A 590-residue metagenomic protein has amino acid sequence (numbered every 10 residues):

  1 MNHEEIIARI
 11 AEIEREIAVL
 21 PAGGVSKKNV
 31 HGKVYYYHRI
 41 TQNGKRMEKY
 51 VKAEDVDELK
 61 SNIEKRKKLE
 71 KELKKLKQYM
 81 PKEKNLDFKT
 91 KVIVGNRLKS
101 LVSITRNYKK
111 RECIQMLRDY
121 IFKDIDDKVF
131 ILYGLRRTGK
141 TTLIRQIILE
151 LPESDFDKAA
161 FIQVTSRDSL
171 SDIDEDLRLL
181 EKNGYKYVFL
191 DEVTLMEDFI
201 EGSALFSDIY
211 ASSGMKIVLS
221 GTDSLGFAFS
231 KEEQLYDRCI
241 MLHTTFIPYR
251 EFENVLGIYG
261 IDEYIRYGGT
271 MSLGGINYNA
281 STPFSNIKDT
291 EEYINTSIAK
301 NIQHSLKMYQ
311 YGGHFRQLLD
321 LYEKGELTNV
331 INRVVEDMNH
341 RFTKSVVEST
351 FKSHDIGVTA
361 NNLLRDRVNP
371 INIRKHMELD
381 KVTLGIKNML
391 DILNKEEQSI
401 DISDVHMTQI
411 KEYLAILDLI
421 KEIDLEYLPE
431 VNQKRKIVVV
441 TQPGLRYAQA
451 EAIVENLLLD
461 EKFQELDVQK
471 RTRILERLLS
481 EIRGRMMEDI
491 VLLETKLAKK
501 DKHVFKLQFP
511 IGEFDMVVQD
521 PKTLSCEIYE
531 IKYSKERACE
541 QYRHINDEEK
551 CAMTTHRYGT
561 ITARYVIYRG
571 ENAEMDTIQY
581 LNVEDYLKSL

Functional and structural regions predicted by a protein language model:
P81-I121: N-terminal pre-Walker A segment at the start of P-loop NTPase domains
K140-T141: Conserved lysine of the Walker
F156-N183: Short glycine-rich substrate-engagement loop in P-loop NTPases that contacts/grips substrate
I209-K231: Sensor-1/coupling segment of RecA-like P-loop NTPase cores
S230-N372: Interdomain motor-coupling "hinge/lid" segment immediately C-terminal to the ATP-binding subdomain of NTP-driven enzymes
H304-F514: Accessory nucleic acid-recognition modules appended to NTPase machines
T495, F514-C539: Conserved catalytic cores of phosphodiester-cleaving nucleases, focusing on short active-site segments
T562-L590: Domain-level recognition of nuclease-like catalytic cores that cleave nucleotide substrates
